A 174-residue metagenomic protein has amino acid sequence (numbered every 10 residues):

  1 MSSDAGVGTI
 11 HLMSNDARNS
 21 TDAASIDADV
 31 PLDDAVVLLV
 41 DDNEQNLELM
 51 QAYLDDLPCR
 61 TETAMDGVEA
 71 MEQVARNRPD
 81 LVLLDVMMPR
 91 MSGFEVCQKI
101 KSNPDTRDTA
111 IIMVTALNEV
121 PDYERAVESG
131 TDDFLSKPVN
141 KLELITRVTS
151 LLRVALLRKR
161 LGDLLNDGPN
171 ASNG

Functional and structural regions predicted by a protein language model:
M1-L38, A155, D163-G174: Non-catalytic signal-transmission and effector/linker regions of two-component phosphorelay proteins
E44-E62: Two-component/phosphorelay signaling modules centered on CheY-like receiver
T63-L81: Acidic, metal-coordinating helix/loop segments flanking the phosphotransfer/catalytic sites of two-component signaling
M88, I100: Receiver (REC) domain active-site loop signature in two-component systems and cognate sites in sensor histidine kinases
V139-V148, L152, L156: C-terminal output helix
